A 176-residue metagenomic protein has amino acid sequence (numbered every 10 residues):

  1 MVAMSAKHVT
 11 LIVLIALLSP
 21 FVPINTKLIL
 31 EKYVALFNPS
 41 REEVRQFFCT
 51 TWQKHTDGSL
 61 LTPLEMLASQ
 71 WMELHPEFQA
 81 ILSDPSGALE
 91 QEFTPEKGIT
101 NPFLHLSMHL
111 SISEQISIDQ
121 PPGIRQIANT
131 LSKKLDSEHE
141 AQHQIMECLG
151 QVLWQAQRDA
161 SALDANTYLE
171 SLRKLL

Functional and structural regions predicted by a protein language model:
M1-M4: Methionine residue identity
A6-V9: Short hydrophobic alpha-helical segments enriched in small aliphatic residues
A35-T100: Core of compact, soluble alpha-helical bundle domains
F48, A68-M72, S111-I112, A128 (+1 more regions): Short alpha-helical scaffolding segments that buttress acidic/His motifs in well-ordered protein cores
F78-K133: Heme-based O2/NO sensor domains and their adjacent alpha-helical segments, primarily globin folds but also including
W154-L176: Glycine-rich, aromatic-bearing surface loops/beta-hairpins
